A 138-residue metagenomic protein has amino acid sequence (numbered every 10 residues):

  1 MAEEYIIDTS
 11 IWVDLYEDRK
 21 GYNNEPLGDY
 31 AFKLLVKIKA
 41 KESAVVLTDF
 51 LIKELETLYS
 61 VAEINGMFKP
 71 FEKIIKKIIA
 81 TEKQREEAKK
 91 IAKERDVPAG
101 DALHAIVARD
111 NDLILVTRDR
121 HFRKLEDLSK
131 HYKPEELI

Functional and structural regions predicted by a protein language model:
M1-E4, A105, R109-I138: Acidic, PIN/NYN-like endoribonuclease modules and their adjacent C-terminal/linker elements
M1-V46, Y59-E63, I138: Short, well-structured N-terminal submotif of metal-dependent ribonuclease cores
W12, I52, F122-R123: A generic structural signal for short hydrophobic patches within well-formed alpha-helices
Y16-E17, Y59, A92, E126-S129: Short, flexible helix/strand-to-coil boundary loops that buttress conserved ligand/catalytic motifs in alpha/beta
F32-V36, F68, H104-A105: Short amphipathic alpha-helical segments and helix-helix/interface helices
L47-T48, G100, R118: Replace "coordinates the UDP/GDP/TDP-sugar" with "coordinates nucleotide-activated sugar donors
L58-K73: Short, electropositive alpha-helical surface patch
K76-I114: Active-site neighborhoods of divalent-metal-dependent phosphate/nucleic-acid chemistry enzymes
